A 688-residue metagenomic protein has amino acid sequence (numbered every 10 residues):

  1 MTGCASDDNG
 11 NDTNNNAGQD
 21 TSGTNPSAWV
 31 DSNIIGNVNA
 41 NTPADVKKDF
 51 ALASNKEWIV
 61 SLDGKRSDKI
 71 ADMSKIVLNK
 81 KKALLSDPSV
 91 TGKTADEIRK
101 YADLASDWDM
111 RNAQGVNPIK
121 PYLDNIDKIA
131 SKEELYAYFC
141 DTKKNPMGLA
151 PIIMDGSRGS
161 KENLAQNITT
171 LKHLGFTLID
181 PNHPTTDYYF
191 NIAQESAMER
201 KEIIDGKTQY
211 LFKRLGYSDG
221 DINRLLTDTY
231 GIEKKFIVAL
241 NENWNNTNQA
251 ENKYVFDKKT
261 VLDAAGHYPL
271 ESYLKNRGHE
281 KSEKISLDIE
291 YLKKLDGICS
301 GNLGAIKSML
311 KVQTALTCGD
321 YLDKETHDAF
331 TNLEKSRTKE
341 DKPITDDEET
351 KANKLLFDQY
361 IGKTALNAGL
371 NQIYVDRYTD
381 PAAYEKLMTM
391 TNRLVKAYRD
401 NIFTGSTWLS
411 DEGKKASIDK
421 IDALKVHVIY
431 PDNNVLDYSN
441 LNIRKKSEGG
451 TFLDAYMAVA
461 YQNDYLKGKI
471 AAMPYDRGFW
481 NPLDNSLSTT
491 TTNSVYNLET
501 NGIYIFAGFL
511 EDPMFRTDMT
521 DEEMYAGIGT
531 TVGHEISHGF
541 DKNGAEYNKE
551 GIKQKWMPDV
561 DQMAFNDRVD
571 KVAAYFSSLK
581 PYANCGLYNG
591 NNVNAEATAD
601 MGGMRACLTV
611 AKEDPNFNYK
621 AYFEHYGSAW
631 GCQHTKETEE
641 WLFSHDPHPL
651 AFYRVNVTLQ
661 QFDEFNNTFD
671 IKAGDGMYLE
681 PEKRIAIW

Functional and structural regions predicted by a protein language model:
M1, R158, H173-G175, E233 (+3 more regions): Short, flexible loop/turn elements at secondary-structure junctions
M1-A28: Bacterial Sec-dependent N-terminal signal peptides
P26-S27, Q372-E535, G539-W688: Intrinsically disordered, low-complexity linker/terminal regions across diverse proteins
A28, A44-D49, A53-N112, V116: Active-site-surrounding "flap" and adjacent substrate/cofactor-binding loops of secreted or lumenal enzymes, prototyped
D31-N37: N-terminal post-signal-peptidase region of extra-cytosolic proteins
N39-V60, I192-Q209, L409, M604: Hydrophobic/aromatic-rich, well-ordered segments within soluble, folded domains that form packed cores
K65-P88, Y217-A239, M524-T531, Y622: Short secondary-structure subsegments characteristic of cysteine-rich extracellular domains
L85-L394, P431: Noncatalytic, helix-rich "gating/capping" subdomain that lines the substrate-entry/channel surface of large enzyme
